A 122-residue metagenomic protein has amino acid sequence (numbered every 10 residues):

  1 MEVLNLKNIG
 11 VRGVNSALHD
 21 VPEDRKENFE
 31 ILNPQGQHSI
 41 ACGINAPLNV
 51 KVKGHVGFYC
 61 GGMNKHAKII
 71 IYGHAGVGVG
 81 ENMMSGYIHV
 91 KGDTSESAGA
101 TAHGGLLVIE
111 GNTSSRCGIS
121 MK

Functional and structural regions predicted by a protein language model:
M1-K122: Long, distal/terminal scaffolding or interaction modules with repetitive or compositionally biased sequence
